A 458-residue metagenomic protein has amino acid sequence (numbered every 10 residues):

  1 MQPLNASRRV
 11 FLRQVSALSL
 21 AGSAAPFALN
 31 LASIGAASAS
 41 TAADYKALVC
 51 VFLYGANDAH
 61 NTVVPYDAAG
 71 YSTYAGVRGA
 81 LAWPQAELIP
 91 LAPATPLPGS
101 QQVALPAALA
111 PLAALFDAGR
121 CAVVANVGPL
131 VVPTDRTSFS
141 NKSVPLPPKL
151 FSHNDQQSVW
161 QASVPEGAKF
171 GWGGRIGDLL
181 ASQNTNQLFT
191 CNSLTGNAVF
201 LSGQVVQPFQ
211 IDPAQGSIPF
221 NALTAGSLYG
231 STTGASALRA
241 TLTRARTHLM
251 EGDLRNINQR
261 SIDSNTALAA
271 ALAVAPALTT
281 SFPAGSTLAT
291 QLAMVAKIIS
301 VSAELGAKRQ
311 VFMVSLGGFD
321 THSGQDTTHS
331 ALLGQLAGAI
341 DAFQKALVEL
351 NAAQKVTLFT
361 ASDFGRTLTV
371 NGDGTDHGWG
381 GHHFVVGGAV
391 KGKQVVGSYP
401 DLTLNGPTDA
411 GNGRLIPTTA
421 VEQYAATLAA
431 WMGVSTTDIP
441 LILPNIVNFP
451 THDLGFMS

Functional and structural regions predicted by a protein language model:
Q2-G338, A342-E349, T369, V385-V386 (+1 more regions): Feature for exported/extracytoplasmic and membrane-associated proteins, marking the mature portion
R309-V311, A353-K355, A361, G378-G381 (+1 more regions): Active-site lining segments that contact anionic ligands and/or coordinate catalytic metals
L347-G372: Metal-dependent active-site segment of extracytoplasmic phospho-/sulfohydrolases and closely related
T369-G388: A short alpha/beta connector and helix-capping loop motif
